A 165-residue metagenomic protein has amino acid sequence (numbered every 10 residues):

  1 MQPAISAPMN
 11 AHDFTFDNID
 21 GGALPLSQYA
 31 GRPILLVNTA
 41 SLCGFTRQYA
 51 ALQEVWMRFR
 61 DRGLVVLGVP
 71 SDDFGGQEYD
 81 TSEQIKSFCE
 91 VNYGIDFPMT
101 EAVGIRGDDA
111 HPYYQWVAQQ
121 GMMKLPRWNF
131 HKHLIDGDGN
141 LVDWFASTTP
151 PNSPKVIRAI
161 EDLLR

Functional and structural regions predicted by a protein language model:
M1-S27, R47: N-terminal "domain-start" segment that seeds a small globular fold
R32-P33, L42, R47-V69, E90-Y93: Conserved helix-turn-beta segment immediately C-terminal to the redox Cys motif in thioredoxin-like folds
A40-L52, S71-F74, E78-Y79, G139 (+1 more regions): Short, thiol/selenol-centered motifs that function as redox-active sites or metal-ligating centers
G63-D80, D96-G107: Thiol-based oxidoreductase modules, predominantly thioredoxin-like and allied folds used for disulfide exchange
E83-N129: Short, internal strand/loop/helix patches that form the active-site neighborhood or redox-interaction surface
Q115, Q119-R165: Thiol-/selenol-based redox modules, centered on thioredoxin-like and closely related oxidoreductase domains
